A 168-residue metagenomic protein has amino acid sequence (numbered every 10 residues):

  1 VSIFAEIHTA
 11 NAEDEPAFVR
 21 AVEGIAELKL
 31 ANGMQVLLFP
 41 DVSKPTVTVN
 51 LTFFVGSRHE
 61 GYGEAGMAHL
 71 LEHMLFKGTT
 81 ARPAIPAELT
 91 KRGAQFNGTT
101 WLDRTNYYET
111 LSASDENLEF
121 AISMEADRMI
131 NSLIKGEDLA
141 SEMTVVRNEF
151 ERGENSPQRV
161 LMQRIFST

Functional and structural regions predicted by a protein language model:
F4-I7, N11, M74, T79 (+3 more regions): Scaffold signal of the M16-like zinc-metallopeptidase fold and its non-catalytic homologs
N11-E27, Y107, S167-T168: Histidine-acidic residue clusters that define the catalytic metal-binding segment of zinc metallopeptidase domains
F18-T52: Mature N-terminal segment immediately following signal peptide/propeptide cleavage in secreted/periplasmic
A31, D41-S43, T52-G56, T79-T80 (+3 more regions): Solvent-exposed coil/turn segments that connect beta secondary-structure elements in extracytoplasmic/periplasmic
T48-S112, N155: M16/MPP (pitrilysin/insulinase) zinc-metallopeptidase core fold and M16-derived inactive scaffolds
G78-T79, T110-M143: M16/insulysin-pitrilysin zinc metalloprotease superfamily fold
A87-T90, L133-E151: Acidic/histidine-enriched alpha-helical segments
